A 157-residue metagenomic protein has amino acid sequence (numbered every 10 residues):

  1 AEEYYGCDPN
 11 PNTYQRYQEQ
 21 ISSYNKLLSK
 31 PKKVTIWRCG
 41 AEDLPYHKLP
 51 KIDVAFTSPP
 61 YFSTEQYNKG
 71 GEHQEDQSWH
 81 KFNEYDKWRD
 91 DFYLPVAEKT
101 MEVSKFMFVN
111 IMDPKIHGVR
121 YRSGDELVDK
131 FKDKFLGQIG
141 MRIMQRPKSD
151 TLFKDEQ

Functional and structural regions predicted by a protein language model:
A1-Q157: Class I S-adenosyl-L-methionine-dependent methyltransferase catalytic core
